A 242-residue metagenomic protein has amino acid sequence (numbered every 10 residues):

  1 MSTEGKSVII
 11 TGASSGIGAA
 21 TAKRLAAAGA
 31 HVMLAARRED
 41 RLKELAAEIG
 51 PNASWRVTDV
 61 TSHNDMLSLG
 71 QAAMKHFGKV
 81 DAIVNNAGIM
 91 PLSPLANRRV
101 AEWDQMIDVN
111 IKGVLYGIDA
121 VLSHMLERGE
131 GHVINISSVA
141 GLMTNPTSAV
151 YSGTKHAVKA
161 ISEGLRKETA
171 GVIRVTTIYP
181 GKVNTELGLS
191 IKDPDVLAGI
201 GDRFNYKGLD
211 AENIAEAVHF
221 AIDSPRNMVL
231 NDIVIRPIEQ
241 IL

Functional and structural regions predicted by a protein language model:
S14-S15: Conserved glycine-rich cofactor-binding loop
A28-L45: Conserved glycine-rich Rossmann-like NAD(P)H-binding loop of the short-chain dehydrogenase/reductase
V57-L69, V100: The beta1-alpha1 cofactor-binding region of Rossmann-like NAD(H)/NADP(H)-dependent oxidoreductases
P94-L95, E102-I107: Substrate-binding pocket helix/loop in short-chain dehydrogenase/reductase
I118, T154: Active-site helix of classical SDR
S138: Residue(s) in the substrate-gating loop at a strand-loop-helix junction that position the organic substrate next
T177-I178, L197-I241: C-terminal helical subdomain
